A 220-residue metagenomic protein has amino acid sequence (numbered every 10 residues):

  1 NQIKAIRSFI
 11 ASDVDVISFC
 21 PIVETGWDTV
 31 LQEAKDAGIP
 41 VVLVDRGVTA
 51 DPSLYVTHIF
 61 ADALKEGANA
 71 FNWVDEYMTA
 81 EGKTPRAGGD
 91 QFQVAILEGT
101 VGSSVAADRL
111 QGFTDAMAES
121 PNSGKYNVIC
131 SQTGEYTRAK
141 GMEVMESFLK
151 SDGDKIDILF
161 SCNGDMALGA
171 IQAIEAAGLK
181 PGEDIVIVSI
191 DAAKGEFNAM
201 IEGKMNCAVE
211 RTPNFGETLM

Functional and structural regions predicted by a protein language model:
N1-M220: A residue-level marker of the well-folded mature domains of exported/periplasmic proteins
